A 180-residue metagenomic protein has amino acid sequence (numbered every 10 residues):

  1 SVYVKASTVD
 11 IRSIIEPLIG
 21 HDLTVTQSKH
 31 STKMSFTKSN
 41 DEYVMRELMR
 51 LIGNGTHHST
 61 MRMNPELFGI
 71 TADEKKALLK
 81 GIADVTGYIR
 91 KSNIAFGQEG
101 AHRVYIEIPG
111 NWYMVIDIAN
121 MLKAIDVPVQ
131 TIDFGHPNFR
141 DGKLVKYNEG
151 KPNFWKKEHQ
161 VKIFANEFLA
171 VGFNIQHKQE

Functional and structural regions predicted by a protein language model:
S1-E180: Internal intein/HINT superfamily modules and their associated LAGLIDADG
